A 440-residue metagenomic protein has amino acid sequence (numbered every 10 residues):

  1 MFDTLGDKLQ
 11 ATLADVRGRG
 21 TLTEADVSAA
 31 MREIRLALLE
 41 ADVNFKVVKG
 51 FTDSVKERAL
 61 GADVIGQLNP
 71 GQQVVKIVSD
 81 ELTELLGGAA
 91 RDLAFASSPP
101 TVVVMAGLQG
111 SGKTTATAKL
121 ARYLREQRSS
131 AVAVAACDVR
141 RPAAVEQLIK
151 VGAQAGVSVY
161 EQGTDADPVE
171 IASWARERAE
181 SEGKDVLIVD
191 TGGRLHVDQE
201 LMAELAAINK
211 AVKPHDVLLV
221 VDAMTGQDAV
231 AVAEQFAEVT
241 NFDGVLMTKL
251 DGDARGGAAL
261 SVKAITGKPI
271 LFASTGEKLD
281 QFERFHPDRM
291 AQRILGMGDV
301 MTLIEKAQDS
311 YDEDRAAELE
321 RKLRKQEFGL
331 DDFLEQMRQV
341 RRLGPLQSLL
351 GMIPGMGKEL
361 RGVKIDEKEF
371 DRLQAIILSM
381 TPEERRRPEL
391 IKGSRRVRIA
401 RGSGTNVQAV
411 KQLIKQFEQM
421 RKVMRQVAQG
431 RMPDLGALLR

Functional and structural regions predicted by a protein language model:
M1, D15, A37, V47 (+14 more regions): Residue-level recognition of specific faces of alpha-helices
M1, R19, D26, G66 (+18 more regions): Replace "in large, NTP-powered and nucleic-acid-processing enzymes" with "in large, NTP-powered factors and other
F2-R19, T191, R289-R440: Long amphipathic alpha-helical segments used for membrane anchoring, targeting, substrate engagement, or oligomerization
D3-C137, A144-T191: Primarily NTPase-proximal linker/entry elements flanking Walker-type ATP/GTP-binding cores
V16, D42, V78, L108 (+9 more regions): Residue-level signature of catalytic and energy-coupling elements of molecular machines, predominantly ATP/GTP-dependent
V43, G110, C137-R140, G163-D165 (+4 more regions): Short, ordered loop/turn segments at secondary-structure junctions
Q127-A133, A155-V159, D185-L187, V212-V217 (+2 more regions): Short, surface-exposed connector motifs at secondary-structure boundaries
S173-R176, E180, K184, H196 (+2 more regions): Conserved phosphate-handling catalytic cores of large alpha/beta enzymes
